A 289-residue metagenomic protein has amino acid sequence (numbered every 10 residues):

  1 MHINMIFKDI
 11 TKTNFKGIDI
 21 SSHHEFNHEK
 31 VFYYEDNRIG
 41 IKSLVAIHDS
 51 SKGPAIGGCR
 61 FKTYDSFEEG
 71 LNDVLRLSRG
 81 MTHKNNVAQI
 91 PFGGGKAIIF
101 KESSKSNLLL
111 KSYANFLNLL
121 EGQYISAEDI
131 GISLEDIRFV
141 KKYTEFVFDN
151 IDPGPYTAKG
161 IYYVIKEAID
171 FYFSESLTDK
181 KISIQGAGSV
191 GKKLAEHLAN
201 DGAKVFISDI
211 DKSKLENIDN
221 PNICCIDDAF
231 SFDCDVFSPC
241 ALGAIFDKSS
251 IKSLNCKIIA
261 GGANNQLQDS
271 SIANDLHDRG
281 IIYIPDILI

Functional and structural regions predicted by a protein language model:
H2-F148: N-terminal ligand-binding/catalytic initiation module
N27, F67-V74, S106-L110, I130-S133 (+8 more regions): Generic structural signal for well-ordered, non-membrane alpha-helical segments in soluble metabolic enzymes
L120, D201, R279: Conserved dinucleotide-binding and phosphotransfer motif residues
Y124-E128, F148-I151, I207-D209, S238-P239 (+2 more regions): General beta-strand structural signal in soluble alpha/beta enzymes
D152-S238: Glycine-rich phosphate/diphosphate-binding loop of Rossmann-like nucleotide-binding domains
I218-I259, N264: Catalytic core of soluble alpha/beta enzymes
F246, S250-L254, I259-I289: Rossmann-fold NAD(P)-binding glycine/threonine-rich loop
